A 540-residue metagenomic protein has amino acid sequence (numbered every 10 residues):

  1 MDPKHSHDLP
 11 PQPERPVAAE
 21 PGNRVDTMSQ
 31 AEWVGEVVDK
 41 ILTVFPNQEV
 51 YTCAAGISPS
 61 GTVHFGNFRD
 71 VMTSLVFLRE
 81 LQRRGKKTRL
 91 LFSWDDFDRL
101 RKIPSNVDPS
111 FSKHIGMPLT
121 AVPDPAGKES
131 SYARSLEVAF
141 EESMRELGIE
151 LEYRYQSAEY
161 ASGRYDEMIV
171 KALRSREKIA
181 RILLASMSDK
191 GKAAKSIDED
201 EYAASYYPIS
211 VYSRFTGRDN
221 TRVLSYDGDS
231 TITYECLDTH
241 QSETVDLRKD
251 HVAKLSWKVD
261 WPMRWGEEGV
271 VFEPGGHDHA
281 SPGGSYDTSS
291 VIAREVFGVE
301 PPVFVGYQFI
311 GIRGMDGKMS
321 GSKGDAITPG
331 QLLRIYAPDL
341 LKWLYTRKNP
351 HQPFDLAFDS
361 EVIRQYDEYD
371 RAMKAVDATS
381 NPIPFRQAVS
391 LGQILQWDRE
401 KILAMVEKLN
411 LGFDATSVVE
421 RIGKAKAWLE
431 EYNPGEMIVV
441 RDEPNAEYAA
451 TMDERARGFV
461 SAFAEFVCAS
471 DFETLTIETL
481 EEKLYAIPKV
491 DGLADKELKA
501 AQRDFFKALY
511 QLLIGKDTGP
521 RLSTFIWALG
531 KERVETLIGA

Functional and structural regions predicted by a protein language model:
M1-Q48, V63, R89-L90, A180 (+2 more regions): Basic, alpha-helical terminal appendages of large translation-related enzymes
P13-N106, P262-S281: N-terminal catalytic cores of NTP/NDP-binding nucleotidyl/phosphoryl-transfer enzymes
H64, A172, A337, L509: Residue-level signal for inorganic ion chemistry
F97-H114, M168-I169, L173, G317-M319: Charged, often glycine-rich, active-site loop that binds/positions anionic groups
F111-L147: A glycine-rich helix N-cap at a beta->alpha junction
I149-P329: Active-site cores that bind ATP or allylic diphosphates and position pyrophosphate for catalysis
D189, K195-R218, V376-F466: Aromatic-residue-lined binding/catalytic grooves and analogous aromatic/hydrophobic interfacial grooves in multimeric
S281, Y286, A293-F297, Q308-E430 (+1 more regions): Catalytic adenosine-cofactor/nucleotide-binding cores of aminoacyl-tRNA synthetases and other
